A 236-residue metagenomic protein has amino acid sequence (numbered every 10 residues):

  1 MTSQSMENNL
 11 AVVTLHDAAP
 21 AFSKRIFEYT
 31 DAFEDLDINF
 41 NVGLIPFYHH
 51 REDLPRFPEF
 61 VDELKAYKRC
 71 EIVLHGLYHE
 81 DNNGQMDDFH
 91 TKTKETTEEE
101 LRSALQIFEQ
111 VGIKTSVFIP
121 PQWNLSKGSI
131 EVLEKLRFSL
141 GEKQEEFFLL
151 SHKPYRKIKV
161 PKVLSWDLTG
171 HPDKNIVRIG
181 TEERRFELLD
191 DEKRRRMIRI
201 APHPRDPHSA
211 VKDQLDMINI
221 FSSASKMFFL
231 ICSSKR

Functional and structural regions predicted by a protein language model:
M1-R69, H208: Active-site beta->alpha N-cap acidic-glycine motif
T2-M6, D37, L140, K193-R236: C-terminal domain-boundary segment and adjacent tail
S5, L36, P46-D62, A66 (+3 more regions): Active-site-adjacent pocket scaffolds in enzyme catalytic domains
T14-H16, N41-I45, V73-H75, F118-I119 (+4 more regions): A cross-family glycoside hydrolase active-site/sugar-binding cleft signature
I26, T30, F57-D62, E98-L105 (+3 more regions): Generic structural signal for well-ordered alpha-helices, preferentially at hydrophobic/aromatic core positions
N39, G112-K114, R137: Short loop/turn motifs at secondary-structure junctions
G43-S129, R196-P202: Metal-dependent polysaccharide deacetylase catalytic core of the NodB/CE4 family, i.e., the active-site-bearing domain
